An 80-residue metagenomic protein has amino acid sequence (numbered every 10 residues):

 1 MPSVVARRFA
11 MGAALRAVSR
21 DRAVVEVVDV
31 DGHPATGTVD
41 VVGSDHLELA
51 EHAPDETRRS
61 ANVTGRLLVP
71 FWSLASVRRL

Functional and structural regions predicted by a protein language model:
M1-H46, A50-L80: Short glycine-rich, low-complexity segments
